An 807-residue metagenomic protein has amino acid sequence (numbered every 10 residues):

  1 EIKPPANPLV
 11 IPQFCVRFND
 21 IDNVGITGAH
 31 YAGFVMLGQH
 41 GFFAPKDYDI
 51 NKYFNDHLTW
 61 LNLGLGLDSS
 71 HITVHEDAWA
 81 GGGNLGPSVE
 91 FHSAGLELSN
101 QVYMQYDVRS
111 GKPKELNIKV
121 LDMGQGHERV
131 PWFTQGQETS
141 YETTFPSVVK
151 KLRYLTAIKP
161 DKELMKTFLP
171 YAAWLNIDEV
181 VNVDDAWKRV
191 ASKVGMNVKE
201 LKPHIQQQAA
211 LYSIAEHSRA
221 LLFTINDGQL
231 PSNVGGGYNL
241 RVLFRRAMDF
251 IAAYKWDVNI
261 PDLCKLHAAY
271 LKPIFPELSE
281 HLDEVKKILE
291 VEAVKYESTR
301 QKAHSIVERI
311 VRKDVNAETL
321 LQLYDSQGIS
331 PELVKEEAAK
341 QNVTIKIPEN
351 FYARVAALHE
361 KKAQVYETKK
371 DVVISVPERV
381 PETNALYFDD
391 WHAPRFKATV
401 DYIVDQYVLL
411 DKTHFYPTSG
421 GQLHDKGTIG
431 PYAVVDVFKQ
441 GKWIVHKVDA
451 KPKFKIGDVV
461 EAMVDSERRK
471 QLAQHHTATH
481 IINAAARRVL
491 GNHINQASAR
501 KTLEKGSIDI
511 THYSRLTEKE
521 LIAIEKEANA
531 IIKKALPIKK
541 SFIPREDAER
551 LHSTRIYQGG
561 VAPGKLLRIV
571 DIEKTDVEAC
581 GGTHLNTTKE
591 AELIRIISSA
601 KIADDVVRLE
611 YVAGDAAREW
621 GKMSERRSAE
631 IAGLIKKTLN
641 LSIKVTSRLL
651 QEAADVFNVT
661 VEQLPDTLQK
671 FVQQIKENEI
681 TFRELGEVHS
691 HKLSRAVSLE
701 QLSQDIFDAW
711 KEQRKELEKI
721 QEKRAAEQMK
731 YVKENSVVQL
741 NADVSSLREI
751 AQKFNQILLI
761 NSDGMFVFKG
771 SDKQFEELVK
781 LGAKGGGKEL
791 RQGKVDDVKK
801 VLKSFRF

Functional and structural regions predicted by a protein language model:
E1-N233, G237-R241, I251-C264, V577 (+1 more regions): Structured aminoacyl-transfer and RNA-binding surfaces used for tRNA recognition/handling in the translation apparatus
K3-P5, I11-F14, H30, G82-G86 (+8 more regions): Conserved phosphate/anionic-ligand binding catalytic regions in large, soluble enzymes, centered on
K119-P131, E138, R153, A157-W187 (+4 more regions): Conserved catalytic alpha/beta cores of large enzymes that bind or transform nucleotide phosphates and polynucleotides
F250-W256, I288-S375: Extended, domain-scale alpha-helical bundle/helix-rich regions
Y254, L320-S326, E337, H493 (+3 more regions): Terminal appendage regions of diverse proteins
S330-D390, G421-A433, V437, H512-Y513 (+1 more regions): Conserved glycine-bearing catalytic or ligand-binding loops at nucleotide- and phosphate-handling centers of large
K362-M463, E467: Conserved nucleotide-binding/hydrolysis modules and their immediate coupling elements across P-loop/ASCE NTPase motors
K369, V376-T383, L503-E504, I510-D604 (+1 more regions): Non-catalytic interaction/regulatory segments
